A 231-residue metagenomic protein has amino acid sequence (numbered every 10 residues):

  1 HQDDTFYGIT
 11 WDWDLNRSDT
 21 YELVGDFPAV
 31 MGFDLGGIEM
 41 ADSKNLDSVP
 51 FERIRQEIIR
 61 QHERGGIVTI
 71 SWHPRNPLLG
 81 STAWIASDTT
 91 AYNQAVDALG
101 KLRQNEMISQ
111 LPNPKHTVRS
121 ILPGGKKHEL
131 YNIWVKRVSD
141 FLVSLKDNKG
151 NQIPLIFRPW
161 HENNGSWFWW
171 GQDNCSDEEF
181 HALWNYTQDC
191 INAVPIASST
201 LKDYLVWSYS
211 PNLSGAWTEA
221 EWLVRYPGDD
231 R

Functional and structural regions predicted by a protein language model:
H1-D12, H128-R137, W207-S208: Solvent-exposed, charged interface segments at domain starts and junctions
H1-S48: N-terminal module-boundary/linker segments of secreted carbohydrate-active enzymes
Q2-D3, T10, G36, H73-R75 (+2 more regions): An acidic- and aromatic-residue-enriched active-site/binding cleft used to recognize and process polar
D4-F6, D26-A29, E63-V68, D147-I156 (+2 more regions): Loop/turn elements at helix/coil->beta-strand transitions in domains of secreted/extracellular proteins
G8-T10, R158-W160, W184-E221: Aromatic-lined carbohydrate-recognition surfaces of secreted/lumenal glycan-active proteins
W11-E22, E52-Q56, R137-F141, L213-G228: Alpha-helical scaffolding within the catalytic cores of extracellular/periplasmic polymer-degrading hydrolases
A29-F33, W222-R231: Aromatic- and acid-rich polysaccharide-binding/catalytic face of secreted or lumenal carbohydrate-active enzymes
G36-A193: Substrate-binding cleft of extracellular glycoside hydrolase catalytic domains
